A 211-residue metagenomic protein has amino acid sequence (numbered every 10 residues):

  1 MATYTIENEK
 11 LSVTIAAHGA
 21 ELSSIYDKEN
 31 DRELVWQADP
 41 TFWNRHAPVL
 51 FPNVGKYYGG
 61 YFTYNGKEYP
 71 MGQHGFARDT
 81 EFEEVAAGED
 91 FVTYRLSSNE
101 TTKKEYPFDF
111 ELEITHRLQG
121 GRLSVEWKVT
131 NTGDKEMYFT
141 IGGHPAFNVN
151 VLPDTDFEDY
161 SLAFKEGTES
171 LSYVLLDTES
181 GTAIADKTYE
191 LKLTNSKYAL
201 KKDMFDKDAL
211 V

Functional and structural regions predicted by a protein language model:
M1-E7, S98-N99, E111, N195-V211: Beta-strand-rich recognition/accessory modules
M1-Y61, E68-G72: Beta-strand-rich N-terminal accessory domains
Y4, S23, V92, L123-V125: Hydrophobic residues embedded in beta-strands of well-ordered beta-sheets
L11-I15, I114-H116, L162: Broad, structure-driven detector of short, well-ordered beta-strand segments within folded domains
I15, G66, V125-V129: Buried hydrophobic-core signal for structured, non-transmembrane domains
K67, M71-G120: Extended, loop-rich substrate-binding clefts of extracytoplasmic carbohydrate-active enzymes
E100-P145, V151: Acidic, contiguous internal or C-terminal segments within carbohydrate-active enzymes that form a structured patch used
V149-V211: Active-site/ligand-binding surface loops and adjacent short beta/alpha elements that line catalytic pockets across
